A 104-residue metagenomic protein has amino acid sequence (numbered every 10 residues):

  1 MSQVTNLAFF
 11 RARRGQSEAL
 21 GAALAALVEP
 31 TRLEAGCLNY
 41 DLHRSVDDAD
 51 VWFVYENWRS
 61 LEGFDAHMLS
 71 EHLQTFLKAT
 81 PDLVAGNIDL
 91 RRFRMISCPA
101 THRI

Functional and structural regions predicted by a protein language model:
S2, L42-D48, F76-I104: Glycine-rich beta-strand-turn "strand-cap" elements at beta-sheet edges
V4-L38, L42: N-terminal first-folded block
V4-R11, D41-M68, D89: Short, well-ordered beta-strand segments in beta-rich or mixed alpha/beta enzyme and ligand-binding folds
F9, L73, P99: N-terminal/domain-start segments enriched in small and hydrophobic, helix-friendly residues, covering either
A26-L38, N57-R91: An amphipathic, aromatic/His-enriched active-site/gating alpha helix that lines ligand/cofactor pockets
